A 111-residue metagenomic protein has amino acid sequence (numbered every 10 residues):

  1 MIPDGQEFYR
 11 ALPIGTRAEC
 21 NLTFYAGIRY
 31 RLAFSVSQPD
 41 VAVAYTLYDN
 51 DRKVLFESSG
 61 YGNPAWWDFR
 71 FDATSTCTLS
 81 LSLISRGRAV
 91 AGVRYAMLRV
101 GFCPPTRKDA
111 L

Functional and structural regions predicted by a protein language model:
M1-P3: Blade/loop signatures of beta-propeller domains
Q6-L111: Acidic, Ser/Thr/Pro-rich low-complexity intrinsically disordered segments
